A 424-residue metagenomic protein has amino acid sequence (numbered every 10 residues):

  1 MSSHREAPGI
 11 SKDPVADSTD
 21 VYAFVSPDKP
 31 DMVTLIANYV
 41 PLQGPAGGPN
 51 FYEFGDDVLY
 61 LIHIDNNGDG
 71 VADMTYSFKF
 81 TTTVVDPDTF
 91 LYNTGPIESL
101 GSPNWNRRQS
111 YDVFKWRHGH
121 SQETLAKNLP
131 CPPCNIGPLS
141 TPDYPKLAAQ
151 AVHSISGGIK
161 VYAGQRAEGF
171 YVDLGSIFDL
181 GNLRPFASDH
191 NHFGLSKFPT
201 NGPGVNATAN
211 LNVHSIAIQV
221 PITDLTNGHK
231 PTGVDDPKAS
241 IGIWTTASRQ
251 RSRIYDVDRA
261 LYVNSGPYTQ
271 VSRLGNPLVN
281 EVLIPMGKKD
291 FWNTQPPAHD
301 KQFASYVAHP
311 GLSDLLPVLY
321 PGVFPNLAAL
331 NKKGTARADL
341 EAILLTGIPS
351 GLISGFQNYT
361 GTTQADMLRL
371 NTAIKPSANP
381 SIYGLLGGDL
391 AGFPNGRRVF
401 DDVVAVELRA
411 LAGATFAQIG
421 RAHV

Functional and structural regions predicted by a protein language model:
M1-H423: Surface-exposed extracytoplasmic segments
